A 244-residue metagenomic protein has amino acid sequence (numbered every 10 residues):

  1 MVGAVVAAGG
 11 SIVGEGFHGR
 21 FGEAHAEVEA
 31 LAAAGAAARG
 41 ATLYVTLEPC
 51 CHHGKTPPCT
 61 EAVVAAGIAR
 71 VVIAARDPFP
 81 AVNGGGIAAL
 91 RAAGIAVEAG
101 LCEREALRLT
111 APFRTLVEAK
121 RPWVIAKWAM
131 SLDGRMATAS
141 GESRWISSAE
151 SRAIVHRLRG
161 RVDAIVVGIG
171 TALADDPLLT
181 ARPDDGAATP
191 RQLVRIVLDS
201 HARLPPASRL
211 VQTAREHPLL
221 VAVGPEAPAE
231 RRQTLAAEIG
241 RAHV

Functional and structural regions predicted by a protein language model:
V2-G10, W128-A129: Short beta-strand scaffold segments in enzyme catalytic cores
V6-E105, V194, L220, P225: Zn2+-dependent cytidine deaminase-like catalytic core
G22-E23, I87, L101-S131, R135: Proteins enriched for Cys/Gly/acidic motifs involved in redox and nucleic-acid/cofactor modification
A24, T56-P57, G84, E103 (+4 more regions): Structural motif corresponding to alpha-helix initiation and N-cap regions
E29, A33, A62, A89 (+6 more regions): Alpha-helical scaffold segments in soluble metabolic enzymes
A34, G94, V117, R159-V162: Structural signal for hydrophobic packing residues in well-ordered secondary-structure cores of soluble enzyme domains
T115, W123-W128, L132, M136-R241: Active-site ligand-binding patch in enzyme domains
